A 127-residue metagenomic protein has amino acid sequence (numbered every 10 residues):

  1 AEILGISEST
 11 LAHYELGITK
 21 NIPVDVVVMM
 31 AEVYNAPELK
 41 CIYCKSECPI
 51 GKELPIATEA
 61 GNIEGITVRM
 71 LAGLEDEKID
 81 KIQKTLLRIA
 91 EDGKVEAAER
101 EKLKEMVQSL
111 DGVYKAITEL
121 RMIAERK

Functional and structural regions predicted by a protein language model:
E2: Alpha-helical residues within the helix-turn-helix
G5-N21: Recognition helix of helix-turn-helix/homeodomain-like DNA-binding domains that insert into the DNA major groove
G17-I18, Y34-P37, S46-E47: The DNA-recognition helices of helix-turn-helix-type DNA-binding domains
V24-C41: DNA major-groove recognition helix of helix-turn-helix/homeodomain DNA-binding modules
C41-G73: Short, charged recognition helix plus adjacent turn of helix-turn-helix-like nucleic-acid-binding domains
T58-T67, D80-K102: Acidic, glycine-anchored loop motifs typical of Ca2+
A72-D80, K104-T118: Generic structural signal for well-ordered, non-transmembrane alpha-helical segments in soluble/cytosolic regions
A116-K127: Long amphipathic alpha-helical segments
